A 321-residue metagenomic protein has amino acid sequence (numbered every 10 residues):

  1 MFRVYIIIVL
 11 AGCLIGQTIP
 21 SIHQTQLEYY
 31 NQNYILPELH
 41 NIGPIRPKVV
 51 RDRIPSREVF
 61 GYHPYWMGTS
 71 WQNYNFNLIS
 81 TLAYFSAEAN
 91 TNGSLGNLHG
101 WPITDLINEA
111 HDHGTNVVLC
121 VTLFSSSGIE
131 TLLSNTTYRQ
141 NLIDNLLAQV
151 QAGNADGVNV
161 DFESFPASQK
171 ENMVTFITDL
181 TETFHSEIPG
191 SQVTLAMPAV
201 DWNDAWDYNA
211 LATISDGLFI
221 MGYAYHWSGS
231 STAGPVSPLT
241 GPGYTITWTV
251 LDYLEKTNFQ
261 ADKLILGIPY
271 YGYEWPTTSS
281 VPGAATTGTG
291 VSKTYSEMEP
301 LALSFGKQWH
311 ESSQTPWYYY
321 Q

Functional and structural regions predicted by a protein language model:
F2-L14: Sec-dependent N-terminal signal peptides
Q17-A148: Glycan-recognition patch characteristic of GH18 chitinases/ENGases and related GlcNAc/peptidoglycan-binding proteins
Q24-V50, I265-Q321: Glycan-binding loop/region signatures in secreted carbohydrate-active enzymes
D52-P55, N73-L78, A110-H113, Q151-N154 (+4 more regions): Extracellular/periplasmic catalytic domains that process cell-envelope and extracellular macromolecules
V59-G61, S80-Y84, T115-V121, V158-V160 (+3 more regions): Hydrophobic faces of well-ordered beta-strands that scaffold small-molecule active sites in alpha/beta enzyme cores
N75-F85, N135-E163, D207-Y225: Structural recognition of alpha->loop->beta junctions
N92-W101, D144, F165-L301: Substrate-binding surface in catalytic domains of secreted glycosidases
I129-E130, F162-S164: Short interface patches used for recognition in eukaryotic signaling and trafficking proteins
